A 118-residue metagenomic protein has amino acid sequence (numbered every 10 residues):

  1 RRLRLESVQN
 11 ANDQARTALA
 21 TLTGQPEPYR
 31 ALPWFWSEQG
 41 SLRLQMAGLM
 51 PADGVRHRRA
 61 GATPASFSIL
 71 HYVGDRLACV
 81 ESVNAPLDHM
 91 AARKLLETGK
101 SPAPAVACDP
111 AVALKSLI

Functional and structural regions predicted by a protein language model:
R1-P86: Mid-to-C-terminal Rossmann-like scaffold of FAD/NAD(P)H-dependent oxidoreductases
T63-I118: C-terminal auxiliary extensions adjacent to catalytic cores
